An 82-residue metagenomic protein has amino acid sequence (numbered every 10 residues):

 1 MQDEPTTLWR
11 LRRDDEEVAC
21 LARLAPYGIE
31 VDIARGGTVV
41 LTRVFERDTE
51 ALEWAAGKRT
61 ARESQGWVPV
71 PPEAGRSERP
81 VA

Functional and structural regions predicted by a protein language model:
M1-Q2, W9-R12, L21-L24, R47-D48: A short linear-motif detector with a strong N-terminal bias
Q2-D14, R62-A82: Short, charged, intrinsically disordered terminal tails
T7, V40, A55-R59: Short alpha-helical segments used as structural interaction elements across diverse proteins
D15-V40: Short aromatic-glycine-(Arg/Gly/Cys) micro-motifs in beta-strand/loop hairpins
E17-V18, V31, T49, A74 (+1 more regions): Intrinsic disorder/low-complexity segments enriched in polar/small residues
E30-V31, T42-V44, E53-W54: A short, polar/proline- and glycine-enriched secondary-structure boundary/capping micro-motif
G36-E50: A short, exposed loop/beta-hairpin motif centered on an aromatic-Gly-Thr core
E46-G66: A short, charged, amphipathic alpha-helix used as a generic interaction element across diverse proteins
